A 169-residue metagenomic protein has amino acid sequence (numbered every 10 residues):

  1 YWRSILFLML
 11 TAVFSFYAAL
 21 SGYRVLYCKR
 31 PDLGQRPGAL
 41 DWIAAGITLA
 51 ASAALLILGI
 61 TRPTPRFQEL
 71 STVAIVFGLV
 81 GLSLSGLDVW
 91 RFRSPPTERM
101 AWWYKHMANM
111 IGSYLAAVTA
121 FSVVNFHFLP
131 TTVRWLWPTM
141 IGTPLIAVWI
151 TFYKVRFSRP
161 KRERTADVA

Functional and structural regions predicted by a protein language model:
Y1-A169: Alpha-helical membrane insertion/targeting regions
